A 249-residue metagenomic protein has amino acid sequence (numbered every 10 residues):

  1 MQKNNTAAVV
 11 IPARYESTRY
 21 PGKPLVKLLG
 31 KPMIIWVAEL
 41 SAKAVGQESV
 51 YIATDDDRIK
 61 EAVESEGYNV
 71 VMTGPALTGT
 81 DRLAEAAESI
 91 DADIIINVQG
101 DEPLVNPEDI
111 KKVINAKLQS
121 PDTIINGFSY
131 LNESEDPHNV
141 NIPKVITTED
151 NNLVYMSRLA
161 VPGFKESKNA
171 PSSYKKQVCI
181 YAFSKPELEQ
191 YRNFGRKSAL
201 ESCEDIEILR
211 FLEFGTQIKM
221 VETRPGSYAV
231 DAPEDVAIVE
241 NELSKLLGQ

Functional and structural regions predicted by a protein language model:
Q2, T78, S172-Q249: Conserved alpha/beta core of the MobA/IspD/sugar-nucleotide pyrophosphorylase nucleotidyltransferase superfamily
K3-A53: N-terminal glycine-rich phosphate-binding loop and ensuing alpha1 helix
A8, Y51, E102, K144 (+3 more regions): A residue-level structural signature of the nucleotidyltransferase/glycosyltransferase Rossmann-like core
V9, V50-I52, I95, I125 (+2 more regions): Hydrophobic/aromatic residues located in beta-strands of well-ordered beta-sheets within soluble catalytic
Q47, A92, S120-D122, T216: Short, high-confidence coil segments that cap the C-terminus of an alpha-helix and link into the following beta-strand
Y51, D57-N115: Short phosphate-binding loop-to-helix
T54-D55, V105, F183, D231: A conserved hydrophobic position in a structured secondary element of the catalytic/binding core that shapes
P107-G195: Conserved core of the sugar-phosphate nucleotidyltransferase
